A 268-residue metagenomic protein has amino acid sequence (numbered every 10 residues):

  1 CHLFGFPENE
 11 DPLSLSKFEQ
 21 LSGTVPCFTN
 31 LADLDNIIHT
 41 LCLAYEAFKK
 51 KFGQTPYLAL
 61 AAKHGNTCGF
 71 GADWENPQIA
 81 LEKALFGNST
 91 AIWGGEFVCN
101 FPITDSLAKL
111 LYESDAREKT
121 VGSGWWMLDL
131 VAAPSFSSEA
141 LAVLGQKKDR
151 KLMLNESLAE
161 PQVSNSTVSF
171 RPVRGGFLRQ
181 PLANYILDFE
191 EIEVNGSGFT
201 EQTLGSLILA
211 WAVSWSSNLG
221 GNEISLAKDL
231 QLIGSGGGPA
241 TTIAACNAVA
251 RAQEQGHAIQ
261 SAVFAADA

Functional and structural regions predicted by a protein language model:
C1-A268: ATP-dependent carboxylate/acyl-activation modules
